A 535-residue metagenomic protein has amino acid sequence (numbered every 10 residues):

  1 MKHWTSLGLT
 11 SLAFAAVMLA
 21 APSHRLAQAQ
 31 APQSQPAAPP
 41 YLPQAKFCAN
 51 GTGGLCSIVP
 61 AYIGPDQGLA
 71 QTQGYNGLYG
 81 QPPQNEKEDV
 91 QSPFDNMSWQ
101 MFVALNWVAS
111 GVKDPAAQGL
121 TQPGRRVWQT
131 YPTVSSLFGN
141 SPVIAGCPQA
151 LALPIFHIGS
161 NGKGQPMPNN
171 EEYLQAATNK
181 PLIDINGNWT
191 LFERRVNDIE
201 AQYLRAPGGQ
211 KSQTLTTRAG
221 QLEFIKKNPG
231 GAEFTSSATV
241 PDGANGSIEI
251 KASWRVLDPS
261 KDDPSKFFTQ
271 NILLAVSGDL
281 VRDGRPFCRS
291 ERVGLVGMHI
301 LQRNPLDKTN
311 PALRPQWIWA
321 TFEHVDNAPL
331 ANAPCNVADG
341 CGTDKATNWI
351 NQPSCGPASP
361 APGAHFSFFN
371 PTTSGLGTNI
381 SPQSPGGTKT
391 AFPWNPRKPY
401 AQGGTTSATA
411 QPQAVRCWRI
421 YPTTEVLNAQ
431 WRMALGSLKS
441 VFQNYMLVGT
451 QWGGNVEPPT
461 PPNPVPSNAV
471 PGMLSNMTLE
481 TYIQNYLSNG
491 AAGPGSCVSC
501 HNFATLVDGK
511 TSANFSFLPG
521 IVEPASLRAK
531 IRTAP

Functional and structural regions predicted by a protein language model:
M1-L12: Bacterial N-terminal signal peptides that target proteins for export
T10-A21: Bacterial N-terminal signal peptides
L19-A31: Signal peptide processing junction and immediate N-terminal pro/mature segment of secreted/exported proteins
Q30-S496, A504-P535: Conserved small-residue
H501: Cys/His-coordinated zinc-binding microdomains
